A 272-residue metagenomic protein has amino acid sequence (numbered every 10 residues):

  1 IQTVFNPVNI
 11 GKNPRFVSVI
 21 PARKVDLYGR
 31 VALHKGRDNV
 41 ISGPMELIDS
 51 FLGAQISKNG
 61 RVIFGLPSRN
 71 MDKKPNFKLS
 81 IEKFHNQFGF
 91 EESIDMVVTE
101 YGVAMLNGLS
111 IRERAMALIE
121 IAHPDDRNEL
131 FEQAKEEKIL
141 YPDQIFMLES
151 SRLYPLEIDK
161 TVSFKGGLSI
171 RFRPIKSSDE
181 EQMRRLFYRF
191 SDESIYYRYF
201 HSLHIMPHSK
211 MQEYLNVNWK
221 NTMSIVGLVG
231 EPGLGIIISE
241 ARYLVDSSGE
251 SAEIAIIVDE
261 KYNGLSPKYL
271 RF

Functional and structural regions predicted by a protein language model:
I1-I145: Conserved phosphate- and dinucleotide-binding cores of soluble alpha/beta proteins, encompassing both enzyme active
S151-F272: Long, contiguous binding/interaction regions
